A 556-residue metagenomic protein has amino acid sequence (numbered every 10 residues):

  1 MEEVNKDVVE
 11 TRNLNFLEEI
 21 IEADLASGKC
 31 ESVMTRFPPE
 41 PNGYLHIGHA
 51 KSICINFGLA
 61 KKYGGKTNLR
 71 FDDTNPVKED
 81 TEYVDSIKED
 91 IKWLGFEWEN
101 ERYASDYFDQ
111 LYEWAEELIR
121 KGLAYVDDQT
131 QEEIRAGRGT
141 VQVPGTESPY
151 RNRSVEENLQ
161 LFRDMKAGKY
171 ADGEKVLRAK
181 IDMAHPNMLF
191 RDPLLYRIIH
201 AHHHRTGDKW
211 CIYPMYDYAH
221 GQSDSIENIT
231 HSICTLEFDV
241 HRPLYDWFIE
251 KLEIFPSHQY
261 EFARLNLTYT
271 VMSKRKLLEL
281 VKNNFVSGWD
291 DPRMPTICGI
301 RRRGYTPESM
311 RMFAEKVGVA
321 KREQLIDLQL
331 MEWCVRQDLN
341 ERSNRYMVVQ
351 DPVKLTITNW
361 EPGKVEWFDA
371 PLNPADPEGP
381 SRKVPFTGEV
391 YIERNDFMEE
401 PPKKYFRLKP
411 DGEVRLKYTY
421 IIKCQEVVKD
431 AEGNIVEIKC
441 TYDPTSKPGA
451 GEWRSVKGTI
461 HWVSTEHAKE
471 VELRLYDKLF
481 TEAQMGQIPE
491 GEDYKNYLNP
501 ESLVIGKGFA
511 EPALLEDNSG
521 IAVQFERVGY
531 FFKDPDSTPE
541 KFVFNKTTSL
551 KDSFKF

Functional and structural regions predicted by a protein language model:
M1-R12: Basic/polar N-terminal segments that are highly enriched at the extreme N-terminus, encompassing both cleavable
E10-E22, A26-K88, H204-T235: N-terminal catalytic cores of NTP/NDP-binding nucleotidyl/phosphoryl-transfer enzymes
G28, N56, I87, L118 (+3 more regions): Residue-level signal for inorganic ion chemistry
P38-N42, R70-K78, N100-D109, E132 (+5 more regions): Conserved short loop/turn motifs at secondary-structure junctions
D73-N75, T81, Y103, E117-K276 (+3 more regions): Active-site cores that bind ATP or allylic diphosphates and position pyrophosphate for catalysis
Y83-D109, W114-E117, G122-Y125: A glycine-rich helix N-cap at a beta->alpha junction
P256-C334: Long, charged, mostly alpha-helical binding arms that flank functional sites
A314-E323, L328-F556: Substrate/cofactor-recognition hotspot
